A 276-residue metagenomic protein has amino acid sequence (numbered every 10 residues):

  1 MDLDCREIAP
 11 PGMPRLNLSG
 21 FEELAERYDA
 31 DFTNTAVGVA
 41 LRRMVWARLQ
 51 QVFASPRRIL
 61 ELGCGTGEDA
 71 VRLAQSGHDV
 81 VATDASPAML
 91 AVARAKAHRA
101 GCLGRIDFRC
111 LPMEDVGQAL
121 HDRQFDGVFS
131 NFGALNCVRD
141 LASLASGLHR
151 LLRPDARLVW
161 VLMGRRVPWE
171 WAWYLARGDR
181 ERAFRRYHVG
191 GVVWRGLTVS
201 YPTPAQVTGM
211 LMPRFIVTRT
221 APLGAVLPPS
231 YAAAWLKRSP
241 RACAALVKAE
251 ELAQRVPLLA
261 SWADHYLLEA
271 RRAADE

Functional and structural regions predicted by a protein language model:
D2-A54, E68, R72: Conserved class I S-adenosyl-L-methionine
G63-G65: Class I SAM-dependent methyltransferase "Motif I" SAM/SAH-binding loop
E68-D115: Class I SAM-dependent methyltransferase SAM/SAH-binding core
Q118-G127: A short acidic, Gly/Pro-enriched loop at the edge of an enzyme's catalytic core that lines a small-molecule cofactor
A142-R157: A short glycine-rich, Lys/Arg-flanked "PGG" loop and its adjoining helix->strand segment in the class I
R157-R186: Conserved class I S-adenosyl-L-methionine
G196-R214, T220: Short alpha-helix
G209, R219-E276: A C-terminal cap/extension of S-adenosyl-L-methionine-dependent methyltransferases that defines the acceptor-substrate
